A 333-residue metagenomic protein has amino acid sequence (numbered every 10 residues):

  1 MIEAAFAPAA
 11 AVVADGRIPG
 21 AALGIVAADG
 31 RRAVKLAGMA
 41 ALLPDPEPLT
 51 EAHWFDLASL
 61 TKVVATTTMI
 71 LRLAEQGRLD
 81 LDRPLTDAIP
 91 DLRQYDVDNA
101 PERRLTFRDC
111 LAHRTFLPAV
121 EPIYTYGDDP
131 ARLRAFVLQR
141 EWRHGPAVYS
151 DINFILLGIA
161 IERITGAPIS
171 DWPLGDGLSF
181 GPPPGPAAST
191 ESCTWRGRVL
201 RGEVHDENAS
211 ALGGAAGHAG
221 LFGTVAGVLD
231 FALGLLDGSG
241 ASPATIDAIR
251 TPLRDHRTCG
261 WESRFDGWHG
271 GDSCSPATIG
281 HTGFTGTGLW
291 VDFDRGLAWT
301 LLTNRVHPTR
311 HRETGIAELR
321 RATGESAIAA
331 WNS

Functional and structural regions predicted by a protein language model:
I2-L57, R78, R310: Short, conserved catalytic-motif segment at the N-terminal edge
F6-A10, L23, D29, D56-D82 (+3 more regions): Active-site SXXK
A10-V12, W54, D96-D98, C274-I279 (+1 more regions): Short, P/G- and charge-enriched loop/turn segments at secondary-structure junctions
P19-A21, T285-G288: Short loop/turn microsegments at loop-to-beta-strand junctions
A33-K35, L289, G296-R305, T309: Short, well-ordered beta-strand elements
V34, A41, P84, D96-A277: Short, surface-exposed loop or secondary-structure junction motifs that flank catalytic or metal-binding residues
L85-R93: Acidic helix-start/capping segments at beta-turn-to-alpha-helix junctions
D237, A244-D255, D266-W268, T309-S333: Short, gly/Ser/Thr-rich active-site loops of penicillin-recognizing serine hydrolases
